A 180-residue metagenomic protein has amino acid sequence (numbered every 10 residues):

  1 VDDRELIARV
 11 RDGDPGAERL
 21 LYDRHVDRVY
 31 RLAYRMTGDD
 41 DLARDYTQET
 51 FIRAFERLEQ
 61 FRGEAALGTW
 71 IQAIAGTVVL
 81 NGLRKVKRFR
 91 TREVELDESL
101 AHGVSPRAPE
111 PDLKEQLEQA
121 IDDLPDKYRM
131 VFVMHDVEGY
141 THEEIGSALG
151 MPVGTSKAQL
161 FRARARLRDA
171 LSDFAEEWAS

Functional and structural regions predicted by a protein language model:
V1-D3, N81, F89-K114, T141: Internal acidic/polar
I7-R31: A short, charge-rich alpha-helical start-of-domain segment used by transcription regulators
R9, T91, K114-A120, V133 (+2 more regions): C-terminal edge and immediately downstream basic/flexible tail or linker adjoining helix-turn-helix-like DNA-binding
Y22-D40, R57, I121, D173: Amphipathic, Lys/Arg- and hydrophobic-enriched alpha-helical face
R31, D45-I52, E56, A65-T77: Structural recognition of an alpha-helix C-terminal capping motif at a helix-to-coil junction
R44, D122, D126-M130, M134 (+1 more regions): Helix-turn-helix DNA-binding module
E56-G63, A73-V94, E110, D173: Arg/Lys-rich amphipathic alpha helix in sigma70-family domain 2
L80, R84, Y128, V137 (+1 more regions): DNA-recognition helix of helix-turn-helix
